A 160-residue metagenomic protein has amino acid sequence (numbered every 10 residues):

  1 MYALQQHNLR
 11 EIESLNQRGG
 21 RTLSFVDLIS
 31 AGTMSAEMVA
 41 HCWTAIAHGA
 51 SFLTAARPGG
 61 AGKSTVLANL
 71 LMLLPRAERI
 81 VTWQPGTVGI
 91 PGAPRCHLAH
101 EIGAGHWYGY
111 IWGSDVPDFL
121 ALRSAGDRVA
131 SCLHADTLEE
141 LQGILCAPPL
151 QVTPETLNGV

Functional and structural regions predicted by a protein language model:
M1-S51: P-loop NTP-binding catalytic core
G49-G60, T65-G159: Switch/coupling sub-region of P-loop NTPases
